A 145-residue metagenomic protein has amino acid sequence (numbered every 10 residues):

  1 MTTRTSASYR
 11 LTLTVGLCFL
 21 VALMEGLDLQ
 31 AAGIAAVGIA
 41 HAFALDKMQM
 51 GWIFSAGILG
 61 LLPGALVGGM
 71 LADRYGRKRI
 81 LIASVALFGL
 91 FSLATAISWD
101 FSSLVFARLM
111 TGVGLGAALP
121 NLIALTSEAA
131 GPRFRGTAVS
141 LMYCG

Functional and structural regions predicted by a protein language model:
M1-G145: Transmembrane-helix signature of 12-pass secondary carriers
